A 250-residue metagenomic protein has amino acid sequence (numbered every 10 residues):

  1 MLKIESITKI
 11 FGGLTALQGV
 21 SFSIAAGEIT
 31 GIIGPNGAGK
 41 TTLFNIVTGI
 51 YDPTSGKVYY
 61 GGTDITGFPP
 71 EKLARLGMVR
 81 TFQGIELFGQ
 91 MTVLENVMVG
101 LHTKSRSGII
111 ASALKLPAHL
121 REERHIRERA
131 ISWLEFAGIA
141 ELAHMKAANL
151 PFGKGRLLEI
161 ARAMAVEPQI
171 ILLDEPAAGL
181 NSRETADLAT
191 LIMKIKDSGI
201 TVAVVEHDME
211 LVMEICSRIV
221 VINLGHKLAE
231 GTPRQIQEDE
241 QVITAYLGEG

Functional and structural regions predicted by a protein language model:
M1-G250: Glycine-rich phosphate-binding loops of nucleotide-dependent enzymes
